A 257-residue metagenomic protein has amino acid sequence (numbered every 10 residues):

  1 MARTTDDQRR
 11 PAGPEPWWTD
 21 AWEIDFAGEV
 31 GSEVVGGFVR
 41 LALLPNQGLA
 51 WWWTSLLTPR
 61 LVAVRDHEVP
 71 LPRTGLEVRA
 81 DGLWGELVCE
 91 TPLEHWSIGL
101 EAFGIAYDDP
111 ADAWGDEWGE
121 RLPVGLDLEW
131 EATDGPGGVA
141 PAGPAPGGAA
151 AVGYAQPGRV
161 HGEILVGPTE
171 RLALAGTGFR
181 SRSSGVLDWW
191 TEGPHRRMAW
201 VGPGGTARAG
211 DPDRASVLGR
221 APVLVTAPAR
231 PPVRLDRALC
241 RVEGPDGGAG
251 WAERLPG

Functional and structural regions predicted by a protein language model:
M1-G257: Structured soluble/peripheral alpha/beta segments that form catalytic or ligand/cofactor-binding pockets
